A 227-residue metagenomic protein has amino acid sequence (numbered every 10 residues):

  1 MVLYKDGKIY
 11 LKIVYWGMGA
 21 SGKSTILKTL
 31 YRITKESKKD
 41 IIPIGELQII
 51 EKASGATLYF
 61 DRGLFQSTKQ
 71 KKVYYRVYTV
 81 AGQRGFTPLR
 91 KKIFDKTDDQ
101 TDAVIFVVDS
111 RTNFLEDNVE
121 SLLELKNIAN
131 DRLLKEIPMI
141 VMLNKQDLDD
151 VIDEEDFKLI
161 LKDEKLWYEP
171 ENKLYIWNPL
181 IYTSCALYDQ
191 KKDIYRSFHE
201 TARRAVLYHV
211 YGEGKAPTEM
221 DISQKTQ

Functional and structural regions predicted by a protein language model:
M1-I50: Conserved G1/Walker A P-loop phosphate-binding module
A20, Q83-R84, R111-N113, K145-D149 (+1 more regions): Conserved nucleotide-binding/hydrolysis micro-motifs of P-loop NTPases
G55-L58, Q66-K71, I93-Q100, D131-K135: Conserved catalytic network of the ASCE P-loop NTPase/AAA+ motor domain
K71-R90: Switch II (G3) loop of P-loop NTPases
V77-T79, V104-D109, V141-N144, T183-S184: Conserved beta-strand segments of the P-loop GTPase G domain that flank and frequently precede/overlap
T87-N113: Inter-motif core of Ras-like GTPase G domains
S110-L174: Conserved C-terminal guanine-recognition region of P-loop GTPase G domains, centered on the G4
D149-E213: Canonical P-loop GTPase G-domain recognition
